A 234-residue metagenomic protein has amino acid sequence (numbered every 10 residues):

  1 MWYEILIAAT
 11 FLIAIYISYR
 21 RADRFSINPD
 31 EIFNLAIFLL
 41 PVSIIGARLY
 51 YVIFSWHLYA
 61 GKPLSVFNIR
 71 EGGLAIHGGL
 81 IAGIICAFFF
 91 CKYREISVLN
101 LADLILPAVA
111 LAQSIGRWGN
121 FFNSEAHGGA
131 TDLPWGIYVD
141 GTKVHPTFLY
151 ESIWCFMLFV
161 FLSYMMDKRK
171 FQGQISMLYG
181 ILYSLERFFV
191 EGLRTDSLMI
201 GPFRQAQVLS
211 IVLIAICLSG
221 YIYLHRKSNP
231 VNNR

Functional and structural regions predicted by a protein language model:
M1-R234: A feature for loop-to-transmembrane-helix boundaries and adjacent hydrophobic helices in multi-pass integral membrane
